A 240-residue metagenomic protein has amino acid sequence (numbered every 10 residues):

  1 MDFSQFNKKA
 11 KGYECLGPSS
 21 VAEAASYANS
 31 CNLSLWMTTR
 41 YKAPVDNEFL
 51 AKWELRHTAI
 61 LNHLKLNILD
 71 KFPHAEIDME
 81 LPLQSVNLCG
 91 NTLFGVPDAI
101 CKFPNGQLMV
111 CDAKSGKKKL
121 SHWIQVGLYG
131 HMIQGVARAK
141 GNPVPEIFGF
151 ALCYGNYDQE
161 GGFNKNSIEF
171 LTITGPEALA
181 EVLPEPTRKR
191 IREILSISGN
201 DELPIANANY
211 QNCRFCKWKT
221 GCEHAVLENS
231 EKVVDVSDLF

Functional and structural regions predicted by a protein language model:
M1-Q107, K119, W123-I124: Metal-dependent nuclease catalytic cores that hydrolyze phosphodiester bonds in DNA/RNA, characterized by
S4-Q5, S85-C89, K119, G135-F240: Metal-dependent nuclease catalytic regions and adjoining charged, substrate-binding loops involved in nucleic-acid end
S30, D98, L128, N212-F215 (+1 more regions): Generic detector of isolated residues embedded in canonical secondary-structure elements
A59, H63, N67, L128 (+3 more regions): Long, highly charged amphipathic alpha-helices
L64-F72, I133-A137, I194: Hydrophobic, Leu/Ile/Phe/Ala-enriched alpha-helical segments that form helix-helix packing faces
C111: Conserved beta3 VAIK motif of the Hanks protein kinase fold
K114-K117: A short beta-strand motif that forms part of the nucleic acid-binding face of small beta-barrel RNA-binding folds
H122-R138: Short, charged, amphipathic alpha-helix that recurs within catalytic cores of restriction-modification and other
